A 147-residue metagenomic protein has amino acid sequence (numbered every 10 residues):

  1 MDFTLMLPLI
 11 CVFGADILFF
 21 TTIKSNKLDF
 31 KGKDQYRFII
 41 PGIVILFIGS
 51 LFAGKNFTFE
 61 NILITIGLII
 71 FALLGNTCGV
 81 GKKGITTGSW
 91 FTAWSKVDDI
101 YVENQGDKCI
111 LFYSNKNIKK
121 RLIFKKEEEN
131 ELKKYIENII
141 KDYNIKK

Functional and structural regions predicted by a protein language model:
M1-V80, T87, K147: Eukaryotic intrinsically disordered, low-complexity regulatory linkers and tails enriched in Ser/Thr/Pro
V80-G81, N104-K108: A short, compositionally biased
K82-K83, V97: Alpha-helical transmembrane segments and their immediate juxtamembrane interface regions
I85-T87, F112: Short hydrophobic/aromatic-rich beta-strand segments that constitute the beta-sheet cores of beta-sandwich/beta-barrel
F91-G106: Phosphoinositide-dependent membrane-docking surfaces
C109-K147: A membrane-cytosol interface segment of integral membrane proteins
